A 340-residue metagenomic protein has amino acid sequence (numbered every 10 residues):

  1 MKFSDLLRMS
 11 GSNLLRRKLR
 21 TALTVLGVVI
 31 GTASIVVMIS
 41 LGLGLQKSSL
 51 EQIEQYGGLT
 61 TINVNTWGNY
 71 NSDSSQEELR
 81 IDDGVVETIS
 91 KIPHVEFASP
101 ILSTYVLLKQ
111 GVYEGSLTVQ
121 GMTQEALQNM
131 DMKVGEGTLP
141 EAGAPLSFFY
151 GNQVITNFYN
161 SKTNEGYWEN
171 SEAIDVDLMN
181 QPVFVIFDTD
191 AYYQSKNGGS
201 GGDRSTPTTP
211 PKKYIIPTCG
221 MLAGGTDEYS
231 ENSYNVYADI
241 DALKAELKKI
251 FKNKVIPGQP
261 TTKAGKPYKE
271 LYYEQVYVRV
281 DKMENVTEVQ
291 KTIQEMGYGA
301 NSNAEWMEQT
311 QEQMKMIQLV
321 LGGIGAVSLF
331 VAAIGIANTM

Functional and structural regions predicted by a protein language model:
M1-I35: N-terminal Sec/SRP start-transfer signal
G11, V25-V29, M316, G323-A326 (+1 more regions): Hydrophobic residues within alpha-helical transmembrane segments of multi-pass solute transporters/permease subunits
L14, I53, T88-S90, I293: Hydrophobic C-terminal alpha-helix "anchor/cap" residues
R17, G325, I334-M340: Interfacial "coupling" helices/loops that link adjacent transmembrane helices in transporter permeases
A33-V64: Alpha-helical transmembrane segments
S49, Y268-F330: Peri-transmembrane interface segments
N63-L271, Q275, R279-E288, E295: Short acidic/glycine-enriched loop/turn elements at secondary-structure junctions
